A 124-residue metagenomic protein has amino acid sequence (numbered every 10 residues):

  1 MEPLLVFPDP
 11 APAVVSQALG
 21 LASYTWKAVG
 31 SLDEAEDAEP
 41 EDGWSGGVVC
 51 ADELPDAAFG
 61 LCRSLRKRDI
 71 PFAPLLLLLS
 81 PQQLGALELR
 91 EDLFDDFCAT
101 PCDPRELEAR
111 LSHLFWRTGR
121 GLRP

Functional and structural regions predicted by a protein language model:
M1-P12: Short hydrophobic beta-strand segments
E2-P3, E39, G46-G47, C98 (+1 more regions): Functionally constrained cores in energy, signaling, and assembly domains
F7, C50, A99: Small/polar loops that bind or transfer phosphate-bearing groups
P10-S16, G20-S23, A28-A73, L79-L87: Conserved phosphotransfer microenvironments
F72-P124: Basic, amphipathic DNA-recognition helix from helix-turn-helix-like DNA-binding domains
